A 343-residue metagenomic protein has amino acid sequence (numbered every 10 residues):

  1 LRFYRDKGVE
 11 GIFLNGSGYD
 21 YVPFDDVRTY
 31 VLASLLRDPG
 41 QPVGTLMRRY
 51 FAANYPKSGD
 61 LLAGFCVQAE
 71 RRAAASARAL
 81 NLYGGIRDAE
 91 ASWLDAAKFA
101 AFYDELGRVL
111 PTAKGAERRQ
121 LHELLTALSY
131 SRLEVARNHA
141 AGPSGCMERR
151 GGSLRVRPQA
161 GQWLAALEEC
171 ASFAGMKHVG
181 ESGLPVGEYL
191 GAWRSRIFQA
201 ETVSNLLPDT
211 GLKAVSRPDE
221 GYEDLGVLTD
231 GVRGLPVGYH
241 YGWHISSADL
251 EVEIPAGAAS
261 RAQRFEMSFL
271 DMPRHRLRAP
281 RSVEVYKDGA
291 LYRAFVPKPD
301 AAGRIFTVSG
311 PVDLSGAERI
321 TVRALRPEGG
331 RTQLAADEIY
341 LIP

Functional and structural regions predicted by a protein language model:
L1-G44: Aromatic- and carboxylate-enriched substrate-binding clefts and catalytic-loop regions of carbohydrate-active enzymes
K7-G8, S34-E223: Catalytic domains of carbohydrate-active enzymes that cleave complex glycans
A192-G257, A262, S268-A279, D300 (+2 more regions): Disordered, acidic Ser/Thr/Pro-rich linker "stalks" and the adjacent N-terminal cap of the next globular domain
R276-A290: Short, surface-exposed beta-strand/strand-loop-strand elements in extracellular ectodomains
L291-V312: Extracellular carbohydrate recognition and processing domains and analogous Trp-centered ligand-binding platforms
V322-R331: Short beta-strand-plus-loop segments that form exposed binding edges in beta-rich domains
